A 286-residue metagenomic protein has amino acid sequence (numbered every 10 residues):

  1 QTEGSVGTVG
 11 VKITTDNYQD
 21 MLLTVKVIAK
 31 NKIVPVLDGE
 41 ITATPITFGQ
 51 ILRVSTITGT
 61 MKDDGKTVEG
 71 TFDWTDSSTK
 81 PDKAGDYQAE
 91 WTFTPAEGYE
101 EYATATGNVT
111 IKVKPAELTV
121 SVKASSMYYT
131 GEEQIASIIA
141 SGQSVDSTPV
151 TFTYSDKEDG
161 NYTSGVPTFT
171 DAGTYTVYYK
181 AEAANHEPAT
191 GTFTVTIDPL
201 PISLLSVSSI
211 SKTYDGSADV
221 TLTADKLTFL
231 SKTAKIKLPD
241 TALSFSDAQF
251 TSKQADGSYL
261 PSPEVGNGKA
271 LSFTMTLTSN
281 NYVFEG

Functional and structural regions predicted by a protein language model:
Q1-G286: Short loop/turn motifs that initiate or flank beta-strands
